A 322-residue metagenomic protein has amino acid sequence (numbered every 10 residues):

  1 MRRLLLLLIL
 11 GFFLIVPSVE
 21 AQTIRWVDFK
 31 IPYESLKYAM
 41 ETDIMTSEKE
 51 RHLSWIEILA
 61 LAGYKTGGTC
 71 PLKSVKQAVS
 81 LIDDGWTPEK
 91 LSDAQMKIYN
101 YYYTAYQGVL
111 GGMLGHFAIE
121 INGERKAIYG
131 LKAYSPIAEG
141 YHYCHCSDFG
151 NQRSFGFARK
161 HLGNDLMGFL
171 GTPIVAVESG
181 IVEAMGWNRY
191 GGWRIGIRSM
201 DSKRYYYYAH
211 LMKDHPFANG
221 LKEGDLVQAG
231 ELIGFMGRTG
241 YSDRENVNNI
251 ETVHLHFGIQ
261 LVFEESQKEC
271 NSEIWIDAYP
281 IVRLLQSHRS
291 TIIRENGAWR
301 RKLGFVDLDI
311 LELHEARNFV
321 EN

Functional and structural regions predicted by a protein language model:
R2-R3, G11, P17-N100: Cationic-aromatic interfacial patches
E50, A158, I174, K203 (+2 more regions): Extracytoplasmic/periplasmic, Sec-exported soluble proteins
L81-W193, A229, I281-N322: Surface-exposed, glycine-biased beta-strand/turn segments
D165-M167, I174-A176, G196-R198, Y205-A209 (+2 more regions): Structural recognition of the beta-strand scaffold that forms the well-ordered cores of secreted hydrolase catalytic
V177-G220, R244-T252: Zn2+-dependent peptidoglycan hydrolase active-site motif and core
D225-N296: Conserved, short, structured surface segments that act as functional micro-motifs
